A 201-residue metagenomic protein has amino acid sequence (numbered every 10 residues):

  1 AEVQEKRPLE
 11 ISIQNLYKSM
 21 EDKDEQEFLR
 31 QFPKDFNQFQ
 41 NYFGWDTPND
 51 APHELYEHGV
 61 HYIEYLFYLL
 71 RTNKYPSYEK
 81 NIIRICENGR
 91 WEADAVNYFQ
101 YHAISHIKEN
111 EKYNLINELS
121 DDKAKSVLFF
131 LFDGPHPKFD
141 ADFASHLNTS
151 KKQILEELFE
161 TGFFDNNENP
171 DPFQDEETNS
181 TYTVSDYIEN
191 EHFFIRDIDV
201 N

Functional and structural regions predicted by a protein language model:
A1-L9: Bacterial Sec-dependent N-terminal signal peptides
E5, E21, F28, A51 (+4 more regions): Helix-start/N-cap signature of alpha-helical segments
E5, R30, N167-N169: Compositionally biased, intrinsically disordered/low-complexity regions enriched for serine, proline and threonine
P8, N15, E176-E177: Generic signature of intrinsically disordered, low-complexity, basic-rich segments and short cationic peptides
E10-Q14, E25-P48, P76-R84, E109-E118: Amphipathic alpha-helical scaffolding segments comprising HEAT/armadillo-like alpha-solenoid repeats
I13, H58-Y68: Boundary/linker elements of alpha-helical solenoid repeat scaffolds
L16-Q26, K34-D35, F39-W45, L69-T72 (+5 more regions): Surface-exposed polar/charged interaction patches
P76-V200: Extended alpha-helical scaffolding segments
